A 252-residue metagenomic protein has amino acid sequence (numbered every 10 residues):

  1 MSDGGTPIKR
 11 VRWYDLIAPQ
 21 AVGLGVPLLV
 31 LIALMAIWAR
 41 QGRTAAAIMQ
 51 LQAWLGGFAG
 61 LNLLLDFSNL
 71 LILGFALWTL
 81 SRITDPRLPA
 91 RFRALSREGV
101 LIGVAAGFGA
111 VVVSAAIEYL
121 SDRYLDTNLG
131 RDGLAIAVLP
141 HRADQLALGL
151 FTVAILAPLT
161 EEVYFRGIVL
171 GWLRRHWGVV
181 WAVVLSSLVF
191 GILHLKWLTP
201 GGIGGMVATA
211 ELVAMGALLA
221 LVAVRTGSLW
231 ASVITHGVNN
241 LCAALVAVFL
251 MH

Functional and structural regions predicted by a protein language model:
M1-E98, A115, Y119, R123-Y124 (+1 more regions): N-terminal, membrane-interfacial amphipathic/helix-forming hydrophobic leader that caps and precedes the first
R12-Q20, F58-N62, D66, L95-G103 (+5 more regions): Residue-level signature of transmembrane alpha-helical entry/exit and packing/kink sites in multi-pass membrane
V100, V104-V112: Selective transmembrane-helix segments that form parts of the transport pathway or gating/packing helices in multipass
G109-Y119, Y124, L129-H252: Transmembrane helix-loop-helix hairpins at the membrane interface of multi-pass integral membrane proteins
